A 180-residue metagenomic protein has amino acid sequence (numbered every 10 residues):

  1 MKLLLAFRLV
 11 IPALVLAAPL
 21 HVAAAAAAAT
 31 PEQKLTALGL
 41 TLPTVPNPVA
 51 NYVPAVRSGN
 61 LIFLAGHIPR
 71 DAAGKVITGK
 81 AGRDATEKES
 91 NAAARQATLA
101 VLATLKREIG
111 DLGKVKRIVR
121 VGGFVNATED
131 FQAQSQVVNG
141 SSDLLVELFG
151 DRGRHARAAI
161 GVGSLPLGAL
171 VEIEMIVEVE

Functional and structural regions predicted by a protein language model:
M1-L5: N-terminal secretory signal peptides that target proteins for export/translocation
A6-H21: Bacterial N-terminal signal peptides
A24-E180: Short, polar/acidic, helix-capping and beta-turn segments at strand->helix junctions that line the mouths
